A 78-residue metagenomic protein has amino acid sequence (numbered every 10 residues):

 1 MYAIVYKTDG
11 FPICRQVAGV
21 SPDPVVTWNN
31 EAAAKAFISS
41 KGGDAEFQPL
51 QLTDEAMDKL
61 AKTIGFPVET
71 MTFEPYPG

Functional and structural regions predicted by a protein language model:
M1-P24, A33, F37: Short aromatic-glycine-(Arg/Gly/Cys) micro-motifs in beta-strand/loop hairpins
Y2, V17, A32-A33, D44 (+2 more regions): Residue-level detector of intrinsically disordered, flexible termini and proteolytic processing junctions
T27-W28: Conserved aromatic
S39-G78: Short, mixed-charge low-complexity intrinsically disordered segments
